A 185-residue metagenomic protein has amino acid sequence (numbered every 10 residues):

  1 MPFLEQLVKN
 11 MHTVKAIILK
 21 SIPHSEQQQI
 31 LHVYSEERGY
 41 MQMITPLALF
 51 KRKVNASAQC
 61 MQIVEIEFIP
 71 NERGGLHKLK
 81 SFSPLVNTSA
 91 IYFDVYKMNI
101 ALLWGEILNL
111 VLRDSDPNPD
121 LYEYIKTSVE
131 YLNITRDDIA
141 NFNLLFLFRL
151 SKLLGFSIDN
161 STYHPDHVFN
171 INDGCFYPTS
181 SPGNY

Functional and structural regions predicted by a protein language model:
F3-I30, Y34-Y185: Non-catalytic alpha-helical scaffolds and adjoining flexible linkers that form interface surfaces for assembly
